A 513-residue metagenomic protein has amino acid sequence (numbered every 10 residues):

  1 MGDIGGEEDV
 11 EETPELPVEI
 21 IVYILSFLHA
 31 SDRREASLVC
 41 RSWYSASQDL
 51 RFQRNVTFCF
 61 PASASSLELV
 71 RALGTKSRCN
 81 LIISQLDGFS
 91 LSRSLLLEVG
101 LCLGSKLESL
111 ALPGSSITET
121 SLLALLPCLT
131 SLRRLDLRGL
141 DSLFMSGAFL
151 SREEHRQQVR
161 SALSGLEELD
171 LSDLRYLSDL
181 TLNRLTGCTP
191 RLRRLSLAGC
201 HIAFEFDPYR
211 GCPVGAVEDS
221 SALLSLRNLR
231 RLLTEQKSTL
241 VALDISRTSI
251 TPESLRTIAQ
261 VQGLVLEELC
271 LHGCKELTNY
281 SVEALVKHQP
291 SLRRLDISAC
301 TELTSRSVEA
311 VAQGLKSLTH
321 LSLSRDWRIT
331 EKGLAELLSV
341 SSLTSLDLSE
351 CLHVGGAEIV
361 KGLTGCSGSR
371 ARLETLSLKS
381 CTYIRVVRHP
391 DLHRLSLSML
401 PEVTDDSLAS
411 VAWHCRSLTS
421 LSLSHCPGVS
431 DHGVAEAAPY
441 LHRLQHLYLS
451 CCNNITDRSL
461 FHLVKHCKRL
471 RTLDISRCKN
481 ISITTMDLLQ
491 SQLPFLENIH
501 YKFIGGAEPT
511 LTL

Functional and structural regions predicted by a protein language model:
M1-R247, P252-A259, E267, L271 (+6 more regions): N-terminal adaptor-interaction module of cullin-RING ubiquitin ligase components
R41, K76, S105, P127-T130 (+23 more regions): Inter-repeat linker/turn residues at the boundaries of leucine-rich repeats
V56, C79-S84, E108-L112, L135-R138 (+13 more regions): Conserved hydrophobic beta-strand positions in leucine-rich repeat
P61, L86-F89, S115, L140 (+13 more regions): Conserved "Asn-ladder"/turn position within leucine-rich repeats
E68, S92-L96, T118-L122, F144-F149 (+20 more regions): The leucine-rich repeat
R443-L447, N454-L513: C-terminal interaction modules of eukaryotic adaptor/scaffold proteins
